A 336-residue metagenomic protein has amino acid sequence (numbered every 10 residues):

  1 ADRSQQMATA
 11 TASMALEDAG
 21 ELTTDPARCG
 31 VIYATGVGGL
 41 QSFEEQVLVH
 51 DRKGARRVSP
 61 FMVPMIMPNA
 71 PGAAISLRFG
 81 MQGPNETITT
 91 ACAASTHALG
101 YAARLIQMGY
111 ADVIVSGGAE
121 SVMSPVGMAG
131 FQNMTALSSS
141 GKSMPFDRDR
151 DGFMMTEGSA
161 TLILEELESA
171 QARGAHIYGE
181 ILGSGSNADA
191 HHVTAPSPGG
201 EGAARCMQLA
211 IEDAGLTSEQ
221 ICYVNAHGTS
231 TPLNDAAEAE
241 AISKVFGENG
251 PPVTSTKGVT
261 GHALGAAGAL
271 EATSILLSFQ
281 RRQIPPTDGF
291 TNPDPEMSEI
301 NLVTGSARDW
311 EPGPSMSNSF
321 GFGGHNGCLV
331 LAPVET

Functional and structural regions predicted by a protein language model:
A1-T90, A119-G127, S218-N234: Conserved beta-ketoacyl condensing-enzyme motif
A8-G20, P68-P71, S76-G118, M154-A175 (+2 more regions): Active-site-proximal alpha-helical scaffold in enzymes
A12, V31, I75, S95 (+8 more regions): Conserved small-residue
Q41-A55, L105-M108, M128-S139, P198-G202 (+2 more regions): A glycine- and small-aliphatic-rich helix-loop capping segment at beta-alpha/alpha-beta transitions that lines
R52-S59, H97-G100, R104, M108 (+4 more regions): Glycine-/small-residue-rich "gating" segment that lines the acyl/pantetheine channel and substrate pocket
Y110-N133, S138-D151, S184-P198, A226-D235 (+1 more regions): Acyl-CoA/ACP chain-elongation machinery
L137, L162-E166, E212, S243 (+2 more regions): Short beta-strand-to-turn element immediately C-terminal to the catalytic PLP-Schiff-base lysine in fold type I
K142-L216, C222-Y223, F290, T336: Condensing-enzyme catalytic core mediating Claisen C-C bond formation in acyl metabolism
